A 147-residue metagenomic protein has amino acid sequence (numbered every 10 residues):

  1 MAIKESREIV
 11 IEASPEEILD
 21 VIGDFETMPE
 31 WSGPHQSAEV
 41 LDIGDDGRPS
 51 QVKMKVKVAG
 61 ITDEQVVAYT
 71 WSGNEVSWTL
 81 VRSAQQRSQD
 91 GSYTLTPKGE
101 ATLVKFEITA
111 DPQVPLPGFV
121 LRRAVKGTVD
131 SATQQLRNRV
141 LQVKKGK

Functional and structural regions predicted by a protein language model:
M1-G47: Hydrophobic ligand-binding cavity/cleft-lining segments
S6, V104-K105: Hydrophobic residues on conserved beta-strands that form the core of alpha/beta folds
A13, R87, P115-L116: Residues that form or flank phosphate/diphosphate-binding pockets in enzymes that use nucleotide phosphates
G23, D90, F119-V120: Generic recognition of short, well-ordered alpha-helical segments
P29-E30, S37, G44, K55-L103 (+4 more regions): Hydrophobic-ligand binding "helix-grip"
T109-S131: A short acidic/glycine-rich loop-to-helix N-cap element
